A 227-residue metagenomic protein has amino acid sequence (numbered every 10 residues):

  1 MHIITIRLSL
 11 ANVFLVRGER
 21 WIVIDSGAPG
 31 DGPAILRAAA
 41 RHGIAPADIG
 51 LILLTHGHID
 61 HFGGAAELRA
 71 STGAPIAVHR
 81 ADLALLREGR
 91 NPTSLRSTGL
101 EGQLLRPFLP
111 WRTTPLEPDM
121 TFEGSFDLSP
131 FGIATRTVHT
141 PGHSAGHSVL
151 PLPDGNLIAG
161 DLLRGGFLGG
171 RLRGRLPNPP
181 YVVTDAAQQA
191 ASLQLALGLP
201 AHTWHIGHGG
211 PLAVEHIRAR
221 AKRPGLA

Functional and structural regions predicted by a protein language model:
M1-H42, V149-G165: Conserved beta-strand hairpin/beta-sheet module of binuclear metal-dependent hydrolase folds, prominently
I22-I24, L53, I76, N156-I158 (+1 more regions): Residue-level marker for buried hydrophobic side chains located in beta-strands that build the well-ordered beta-sheet
V23, D60, L212: Glycine-/small-residue-rich active-site loops that bind phosphorylated ligands and cofactors
A28-G30, D127, A134-P141, A145-H216: Metallo-beta-lactamase
G32, A40-M120: Active-site HxH/HxHxD metal-binding segment of metal-dependent hydrolases
L83-V138, Y181-T184, Q188-A201: Metallo-beta-lactamase
L212-A227: Binuclear metal-ion centers of metallo-dependent hydrolases, dominated by the metallo-beta-lactamase
